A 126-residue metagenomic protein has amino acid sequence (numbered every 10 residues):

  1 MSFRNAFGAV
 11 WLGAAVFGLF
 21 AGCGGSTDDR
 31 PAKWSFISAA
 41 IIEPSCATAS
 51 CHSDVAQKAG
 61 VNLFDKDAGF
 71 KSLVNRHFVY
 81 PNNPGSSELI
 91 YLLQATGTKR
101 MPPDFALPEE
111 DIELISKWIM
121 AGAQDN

Functional and structural regions predicted by a protein language model:
M1-G22: Sec-dependent bacterial lipoprotein signal peptides
G22-N126: Aromatic- and Gly/Pro-enriched helix-to-coil junctions and flexible linker segments
